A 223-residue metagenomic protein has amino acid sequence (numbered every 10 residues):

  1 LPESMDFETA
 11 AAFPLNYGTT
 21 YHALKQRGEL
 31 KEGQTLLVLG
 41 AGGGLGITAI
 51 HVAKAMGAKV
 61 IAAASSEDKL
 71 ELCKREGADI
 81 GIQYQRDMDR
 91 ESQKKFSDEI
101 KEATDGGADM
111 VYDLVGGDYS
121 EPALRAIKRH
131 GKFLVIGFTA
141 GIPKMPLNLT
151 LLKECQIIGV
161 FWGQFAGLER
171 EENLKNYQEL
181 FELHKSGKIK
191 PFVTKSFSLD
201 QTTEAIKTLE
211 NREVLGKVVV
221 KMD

Functional and structural regions predicted by a protein language model:
L1-G40, R75: NAD(P)H dinucleotide-binding glycine-rich loop of Rossmann-like/cofactor-binding domains, especially the beta1-alpha1
Y17, G40-I47, G117: Glycine-rich NAD(P) Rossmann-fold beta1-alpha1 loop
G33, A78, G107-A108, I189 (+1 more regions): Local beta-strand N-terminus motif with an aromatic residue
L36, F181, S186-K195, T203-D223: C-terminal capping/lid region of NAD(P)-dependent oxidoreductase domains
V38, K54-Y119, E172: Adenosine-nucleotide cofactor-binding segment
T48-V52: Rossmann-fold NAD(P)-dependent oxidoreductase module
M56, A64, D118-I189, K221-D223: Glycine-rich phosphate-binding loop and adjacent beta-alpha segment of Rossmann(oid) nucleotide-cofactor-binding
